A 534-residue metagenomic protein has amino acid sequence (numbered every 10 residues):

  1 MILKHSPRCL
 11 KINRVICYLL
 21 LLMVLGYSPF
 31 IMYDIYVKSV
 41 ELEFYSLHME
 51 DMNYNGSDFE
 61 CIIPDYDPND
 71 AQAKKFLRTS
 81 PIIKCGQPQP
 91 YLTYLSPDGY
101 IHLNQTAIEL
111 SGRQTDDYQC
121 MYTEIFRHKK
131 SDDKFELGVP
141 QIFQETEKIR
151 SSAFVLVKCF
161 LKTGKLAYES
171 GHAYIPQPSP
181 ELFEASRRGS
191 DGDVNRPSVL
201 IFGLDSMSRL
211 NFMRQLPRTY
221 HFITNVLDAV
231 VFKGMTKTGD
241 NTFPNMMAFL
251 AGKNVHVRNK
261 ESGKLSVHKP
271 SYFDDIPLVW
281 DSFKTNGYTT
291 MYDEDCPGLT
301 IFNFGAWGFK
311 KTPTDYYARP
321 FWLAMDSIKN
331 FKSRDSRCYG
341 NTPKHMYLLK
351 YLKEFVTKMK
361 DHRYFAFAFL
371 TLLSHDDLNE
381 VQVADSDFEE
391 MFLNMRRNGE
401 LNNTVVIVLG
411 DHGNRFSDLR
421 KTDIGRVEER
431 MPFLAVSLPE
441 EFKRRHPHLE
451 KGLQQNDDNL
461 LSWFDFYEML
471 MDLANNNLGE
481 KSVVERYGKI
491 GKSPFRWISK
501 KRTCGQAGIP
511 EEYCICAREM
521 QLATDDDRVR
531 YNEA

Functional and structural regions predicted by a protein language model:
M1-F44: N-terminal signal-anchor transmembrane helix specifying type II single-pass membrane topology of secretory-pathway
I12-L22, Y27, I149-S152, D191-D193 (+4 more regions): A long, amphipathic alpha-helix that forms part of the scaffold/cap immediately adjacent to metal-dependent active
I35-V37, S170-A173, M213-P217, E261-K264 (+8 more regions): Short coil/turn segments at secondary-structure boundaries
V40-G189: Beta-strand-enriched, solvent-exposed domains that form extended recognition/catalytic surfaces
S152-F154, S179-N379, D472: Active-site-proximal alpha/beta segments of enzymes that process anionic O-linked groups
G239-V257, T422-N477: Substrate-binding rim/cap in mid-to-C-terminal beta-strand-loop elements of soluble/periplasmic
I301-N303, L449-D457, L461-E468, D472-E533: Polar, surface-exposed loop/tail segments that function as active-site lids or cofactor/substrate-recognition elements
G305-P313, R397-L449, G479-P510: Histidine-centered active-site microenvironments of extracellular/periplasmic hydrolases and transferases
